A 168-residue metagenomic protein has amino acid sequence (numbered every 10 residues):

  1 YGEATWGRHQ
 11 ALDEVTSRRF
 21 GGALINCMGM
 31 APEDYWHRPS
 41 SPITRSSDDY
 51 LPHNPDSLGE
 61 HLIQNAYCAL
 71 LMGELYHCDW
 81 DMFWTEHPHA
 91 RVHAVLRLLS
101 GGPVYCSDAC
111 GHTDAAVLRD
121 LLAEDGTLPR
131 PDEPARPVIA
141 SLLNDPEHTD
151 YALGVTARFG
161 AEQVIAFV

Functional and structural regions predicted by a protein language model:
E3-A115, E133-P137, N144, H148: Glycan-recognition surfaces
G111-V168: Non-catalytic C-terminal accessory modules of carbohydrate-active enzymes
